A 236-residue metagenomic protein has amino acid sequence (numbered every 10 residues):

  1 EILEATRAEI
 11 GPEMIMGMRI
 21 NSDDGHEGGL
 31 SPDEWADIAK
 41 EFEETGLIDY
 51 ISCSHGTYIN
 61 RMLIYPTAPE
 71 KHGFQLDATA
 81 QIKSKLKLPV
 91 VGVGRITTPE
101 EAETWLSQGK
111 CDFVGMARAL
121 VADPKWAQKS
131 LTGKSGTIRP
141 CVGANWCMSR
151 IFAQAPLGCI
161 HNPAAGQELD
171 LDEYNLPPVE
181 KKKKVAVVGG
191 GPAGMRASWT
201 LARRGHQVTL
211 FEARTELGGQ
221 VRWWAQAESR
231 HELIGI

Functional and structural regions predicted by a protein language model:
E1-V188, P192, R196-V208: Flavin-dependent oxidoreductase catalytic cores
V187-I236: Beta1-alpha1 glycine-rich phosphate/pyrophosphate-binding loop at the start of Rossmann-like nucleotide-binding domains
